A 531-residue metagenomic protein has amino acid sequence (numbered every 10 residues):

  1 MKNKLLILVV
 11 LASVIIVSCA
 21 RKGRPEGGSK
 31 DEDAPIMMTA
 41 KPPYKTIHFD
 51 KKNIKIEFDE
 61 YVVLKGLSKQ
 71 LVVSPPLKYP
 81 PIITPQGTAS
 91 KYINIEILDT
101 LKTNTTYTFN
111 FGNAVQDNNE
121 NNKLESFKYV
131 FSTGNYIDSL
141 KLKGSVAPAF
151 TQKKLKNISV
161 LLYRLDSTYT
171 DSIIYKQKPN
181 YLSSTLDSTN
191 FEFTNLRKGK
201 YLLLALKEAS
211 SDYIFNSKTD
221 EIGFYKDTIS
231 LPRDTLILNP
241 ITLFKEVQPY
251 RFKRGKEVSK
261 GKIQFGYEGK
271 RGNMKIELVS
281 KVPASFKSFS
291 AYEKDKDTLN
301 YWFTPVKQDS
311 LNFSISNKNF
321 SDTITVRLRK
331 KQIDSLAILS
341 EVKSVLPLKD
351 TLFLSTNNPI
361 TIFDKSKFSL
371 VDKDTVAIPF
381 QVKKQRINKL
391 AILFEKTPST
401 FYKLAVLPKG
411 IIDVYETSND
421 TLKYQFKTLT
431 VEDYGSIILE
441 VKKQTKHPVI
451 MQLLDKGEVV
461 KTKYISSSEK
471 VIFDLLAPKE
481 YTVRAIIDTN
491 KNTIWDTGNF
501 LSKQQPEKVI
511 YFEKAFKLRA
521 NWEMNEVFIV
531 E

Functional and structural regions predicted by a protein language model:
M1-C19: Sec-dependent bacterial lipoprotein signal peptides
N3-K4, C19-L206, K218-F224, L231 (+4 more regions): Acidic, low-complexity Ser/Thr/Gly/Pro-rich repeat segments typical of extracellular/periplasmic and surface-exposed
E208-S217, D488-T497: Acidic, glycine-anchored loop motifs typical of Ca2+
Y225-R233, Q505-E513: Short, composition-biased linear "edge" segments at structural boundaries
T235-V258, I438, A515-E531: Alpha-helical transmembrane segments and their immediate juxtamembrane flanks in integral membrane proteins
K446-Q452: Calcium-regulated, polybasic anionic-phospholipid
